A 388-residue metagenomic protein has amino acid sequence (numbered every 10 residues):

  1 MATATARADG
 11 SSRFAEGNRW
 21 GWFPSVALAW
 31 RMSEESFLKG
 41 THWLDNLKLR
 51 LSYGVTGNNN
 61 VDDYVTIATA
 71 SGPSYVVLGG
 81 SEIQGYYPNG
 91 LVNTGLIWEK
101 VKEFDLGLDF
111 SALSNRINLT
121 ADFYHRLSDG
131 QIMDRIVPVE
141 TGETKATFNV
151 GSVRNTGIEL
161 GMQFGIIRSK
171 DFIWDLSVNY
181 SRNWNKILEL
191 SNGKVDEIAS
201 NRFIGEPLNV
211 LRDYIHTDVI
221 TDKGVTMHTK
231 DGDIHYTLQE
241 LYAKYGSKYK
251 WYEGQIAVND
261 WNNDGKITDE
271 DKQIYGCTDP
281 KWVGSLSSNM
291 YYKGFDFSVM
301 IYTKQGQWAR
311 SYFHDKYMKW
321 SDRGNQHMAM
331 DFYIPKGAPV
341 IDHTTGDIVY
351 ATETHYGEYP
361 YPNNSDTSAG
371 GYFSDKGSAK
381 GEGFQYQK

Functional and structural regions predicted by a protein language model:
M1-I215, M290, K380-K388: Extracellular/periplasmic, surface-exposed regions of secreted and cell-surface proteins
S11-S12, S128-D129, G276-T278, G306-W308: A short local loop/turn or secondary-structure capping micro-motif enriched for an aromatic residue
Y86-P88, D264-D269, F373-E382: Short glycine/proline-rich turn/loop motifs
I132-I136, I267, S311-Y317: Conserved active-site-proximal loop/helix segments of enzymes involved in bacterial cell-wall and related
F148, G165-G276, Y317-D366, G370-G371: Conserved small-residue
I173-D175, C277-Q305, S378-K388: Conserved C-terminal beta-signal and adjacent last beta-strands/turns of outer-membrane beta-barrel proteins
N192-G193, Y302-Q305, R310-Y317: Short Gly/aromatic-enriched secondary-structure transition segments
